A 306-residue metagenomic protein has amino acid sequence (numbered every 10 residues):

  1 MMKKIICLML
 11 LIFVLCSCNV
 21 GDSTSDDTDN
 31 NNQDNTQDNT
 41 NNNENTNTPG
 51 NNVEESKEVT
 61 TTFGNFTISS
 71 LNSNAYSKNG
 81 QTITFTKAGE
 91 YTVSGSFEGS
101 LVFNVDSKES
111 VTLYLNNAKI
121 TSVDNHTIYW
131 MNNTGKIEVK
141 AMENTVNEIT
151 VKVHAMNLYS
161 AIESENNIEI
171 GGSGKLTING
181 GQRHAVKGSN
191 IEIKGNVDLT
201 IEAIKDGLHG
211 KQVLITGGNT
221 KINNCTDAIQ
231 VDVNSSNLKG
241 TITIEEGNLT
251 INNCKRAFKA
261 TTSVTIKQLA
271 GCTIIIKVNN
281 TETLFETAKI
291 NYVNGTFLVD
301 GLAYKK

Functional and structural regions predicted by a protein language model:
M1-I5, M9: Positively charged n-region of N-terminal signal peptides that target proteins for export
V14-S17: C-terminal motif of bacterial Sec signal peptides marking the signal peptidase cleavage site
N19-K306: A composition-driven surface/loop motif
